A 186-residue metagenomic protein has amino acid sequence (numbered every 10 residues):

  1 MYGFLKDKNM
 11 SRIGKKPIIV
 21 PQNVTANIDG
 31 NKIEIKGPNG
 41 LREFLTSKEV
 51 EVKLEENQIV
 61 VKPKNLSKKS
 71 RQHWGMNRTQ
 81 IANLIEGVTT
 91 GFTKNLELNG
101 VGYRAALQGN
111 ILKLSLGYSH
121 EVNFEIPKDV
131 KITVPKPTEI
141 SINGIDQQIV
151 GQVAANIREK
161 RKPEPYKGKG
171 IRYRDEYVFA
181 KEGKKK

Functional and structural regions predicted by a protein language model:
Y2-K186: Ribosome-associated RNA-binding proteins
